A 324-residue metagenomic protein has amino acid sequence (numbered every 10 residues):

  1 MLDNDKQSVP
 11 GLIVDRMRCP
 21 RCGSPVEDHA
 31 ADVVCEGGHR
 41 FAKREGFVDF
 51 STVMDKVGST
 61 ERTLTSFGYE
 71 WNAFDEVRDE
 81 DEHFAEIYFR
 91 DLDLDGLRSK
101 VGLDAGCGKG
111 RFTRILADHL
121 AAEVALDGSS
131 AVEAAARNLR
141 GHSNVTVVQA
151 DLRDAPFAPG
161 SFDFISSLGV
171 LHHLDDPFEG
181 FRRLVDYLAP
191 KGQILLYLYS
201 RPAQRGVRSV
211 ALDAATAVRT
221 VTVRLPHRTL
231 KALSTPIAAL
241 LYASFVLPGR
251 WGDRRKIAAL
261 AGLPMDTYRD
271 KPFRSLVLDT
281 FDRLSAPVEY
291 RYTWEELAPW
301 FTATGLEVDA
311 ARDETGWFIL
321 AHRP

Functional and structural regions predicted by a protein language model:
L2-A158, F164, V288-Y290, E296 (+1 more regions): Conserved N-terminal segment of class I S-adenosyl-L-methionine
V53, H172, Y199-R201: Histidine-centered beta-alpha loop that forms part of the nucleotide-sugar donor binding/catalytic region in diverse
F164-D175: A short SAM/SAH-binding and catalytic strip from SAM-dependent methyltransferases
F178-P190: A short glycine-rich, Lys/Arg-flanked "PGG" loop and its adjoining helix->strand segment in the class I
Q193-L225, T229-T235: Conserved class I S-adenosyl-L-methionine
V223-S285: SAM-dependent methyltransferase
T267-P324: C-terminal lobe and adjacent flexible extensions of AdoMet/dcAdoMet transferase-like proteins
